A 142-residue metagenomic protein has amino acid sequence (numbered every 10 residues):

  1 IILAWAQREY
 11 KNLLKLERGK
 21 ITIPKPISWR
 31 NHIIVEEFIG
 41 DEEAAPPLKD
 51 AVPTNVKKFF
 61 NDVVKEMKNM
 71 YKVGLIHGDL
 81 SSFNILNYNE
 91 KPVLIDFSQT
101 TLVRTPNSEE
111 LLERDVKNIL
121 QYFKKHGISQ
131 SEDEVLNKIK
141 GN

Functional and structural regions predicted by a protein language model:
I1-A44, K68, K72: Conserved ATP-binding subdomain of kinase catalytic cores across diverse folds
L3-Y10, F60, E113-V116: Amphipathic alpha-helical transducer elements in NTP-driven molecular machines
H32, E36-V56, Q99-L102: A glycine-centered beta->alpha junction motif in the catalytic cores of kinase/phosphotransferase enzymes
H32-I33, N84, K91: Structural motif
N55-E66: Conserved alphaE helix
K58-F59, Y71-H77, Y88-N142: C-lobe/activation-segment region of protein kinase-like
D79, F83-I85: Catalytic-loop signature of eukaryotic-like protein kinases
